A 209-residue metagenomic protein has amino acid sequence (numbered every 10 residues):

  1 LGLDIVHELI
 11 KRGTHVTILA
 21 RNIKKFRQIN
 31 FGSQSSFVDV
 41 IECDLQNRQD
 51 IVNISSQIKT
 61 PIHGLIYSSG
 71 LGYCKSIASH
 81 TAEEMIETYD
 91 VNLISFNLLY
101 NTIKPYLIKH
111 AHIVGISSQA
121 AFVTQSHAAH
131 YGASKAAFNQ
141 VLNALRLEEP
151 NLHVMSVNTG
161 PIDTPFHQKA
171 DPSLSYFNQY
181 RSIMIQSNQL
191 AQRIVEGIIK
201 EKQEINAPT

Functional and structural regions predicted by a protein language model:
L1-H15: Canonical Rossmann dinucleotide-binding motif of NAD(H)/NADP(H)-dependent dehydrogenases/reductases, specifically
S33-N47: Rossmann-fold cofactor-recognition segment
S69-Y73: Conserved NAD(P)H cofactor-binding loop of Rossmann-fold oxidoreductase domains
S76-I77, T81-Y89: Substrate-binding pocket helix/loop in short-chain dehydrogenase/reductase
Y100, S134: Active-site helix of classical SDR
S118: Residue(s) in the substrate-gating loop at a strand-loop-helix junction that position the organic substrate next
R146-P208: SDR active-site lid
